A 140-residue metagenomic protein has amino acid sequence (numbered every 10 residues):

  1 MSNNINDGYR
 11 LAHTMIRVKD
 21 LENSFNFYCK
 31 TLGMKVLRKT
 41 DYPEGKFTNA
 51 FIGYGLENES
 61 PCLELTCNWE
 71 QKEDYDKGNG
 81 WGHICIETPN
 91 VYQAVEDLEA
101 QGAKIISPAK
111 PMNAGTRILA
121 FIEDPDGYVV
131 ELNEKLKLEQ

Functional and structural regions predicted by a protein language model:
M1-G8, L37-T40, T48, I86-Q140: Vicinal oxygen chelate
L11-H13, N79-H83: Eukaryotic phosphotyrosine signaling hubs
M15-S60, A100: Core segments of cupin and vicinal oxygen chelate
T40, D74-G78: Short histidine-centered beta-strand/loop micro-motifs that create catalytic or ligand/metal-coordination sites
S60-C62, V129: Short, mixed charged/polar active-site loops that provide acid/base catalysis or chelate metal/phosphate cofactors
